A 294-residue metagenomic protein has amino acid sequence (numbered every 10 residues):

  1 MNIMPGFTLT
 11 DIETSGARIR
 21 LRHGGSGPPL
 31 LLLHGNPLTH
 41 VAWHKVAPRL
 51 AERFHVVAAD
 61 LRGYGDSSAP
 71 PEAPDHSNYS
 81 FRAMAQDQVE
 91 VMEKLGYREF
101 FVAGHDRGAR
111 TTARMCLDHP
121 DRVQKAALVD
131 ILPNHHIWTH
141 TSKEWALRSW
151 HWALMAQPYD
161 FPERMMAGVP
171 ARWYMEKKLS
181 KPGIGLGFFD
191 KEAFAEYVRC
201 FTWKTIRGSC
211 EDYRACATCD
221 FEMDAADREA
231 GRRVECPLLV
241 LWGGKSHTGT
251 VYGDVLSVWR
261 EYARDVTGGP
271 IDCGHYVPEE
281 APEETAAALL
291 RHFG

Functional and structural regions predicted by a protein language model:
N2-T8, A17-I19, P29, V57 (+4 more regions): Flexible "cap/lid" subdomain of the alpha/beta-hydrolase fold that forms the substrate-access gate
E13-S15, G24-G25, L50, R232-V234: Short, flexible hinge/linker loops that cap or flank conserved catalytic cores
R22-A69: Conserved HGGG/HGGXW glycine-rich cap/lid loop of the alpha/beta-hydrolase fold
V41-H44, R207, A287: Alpha-helical elements of the RecA-like P-loop NTPase motor core of helicases
H44, A113, L117, E283: Short alpha-helix within the catalytic core of nucleotide-sugar-dependent glycosyltransferases
K45-V46, V255-V258, E284: A short acidic, amphipathic alpha-helical/loop segment
G274-P282: Catalytic histidine-centered segment of alpha/beta-hydrolase-like enzymes
